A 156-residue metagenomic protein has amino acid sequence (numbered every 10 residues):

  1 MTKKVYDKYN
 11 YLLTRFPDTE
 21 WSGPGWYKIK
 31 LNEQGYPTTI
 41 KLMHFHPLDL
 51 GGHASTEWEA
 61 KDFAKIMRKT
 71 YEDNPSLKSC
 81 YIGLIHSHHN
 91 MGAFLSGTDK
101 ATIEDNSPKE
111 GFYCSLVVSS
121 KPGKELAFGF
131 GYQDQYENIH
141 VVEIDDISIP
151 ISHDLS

Functional and structural regions predicted by a protein language model:
M1-I82, N90-S156: Conserved beta-strand-loop surface patch within small alpha/beta domains used for substrate/adaptor or ligand engagement
